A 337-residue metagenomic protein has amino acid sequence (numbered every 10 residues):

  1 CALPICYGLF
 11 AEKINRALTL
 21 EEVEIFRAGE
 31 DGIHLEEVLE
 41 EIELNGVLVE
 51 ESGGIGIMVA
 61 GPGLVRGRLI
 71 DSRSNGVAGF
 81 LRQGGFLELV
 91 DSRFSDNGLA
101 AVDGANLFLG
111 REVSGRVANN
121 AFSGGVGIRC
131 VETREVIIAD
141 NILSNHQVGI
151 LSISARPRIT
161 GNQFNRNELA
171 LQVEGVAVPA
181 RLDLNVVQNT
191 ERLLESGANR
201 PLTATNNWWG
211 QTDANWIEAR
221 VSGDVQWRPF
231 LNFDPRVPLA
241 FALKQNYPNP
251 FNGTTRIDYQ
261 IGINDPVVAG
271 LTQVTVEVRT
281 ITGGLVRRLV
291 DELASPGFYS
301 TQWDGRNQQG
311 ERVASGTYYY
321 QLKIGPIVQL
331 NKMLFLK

Functional and structural regions predicted by a protein language model:
C1-L3: Short, small-residue-biased leader/transition segments that mark boundaries at the very start of proteins
I5-I14, D31-V38, I55-G61, V77-G84 (+6 more regions): Glycine-rich beta-solenoid repeat tracts in large extracellular/virion proteins
A17-E21, E41-L44, L64-L69, L87-V90 (+7 more regions): All-beta strand scaffolds that present successive hydrophobic residues in beta-strands
T203-P238: Extracellular/surface-exposed low-complexity segments
P235-Y247, F251-V278: Glycine-centered coil/turn sites that cap beta-strands in beta-rich domains
N246-N249, Y259, G283, W303 (+2 more regions): Terminal processing/anchoring signals of secreted or surface-associated proteins and related intramolecular
E311, S315-K337: C-terminal tail/sorting-segment detector
